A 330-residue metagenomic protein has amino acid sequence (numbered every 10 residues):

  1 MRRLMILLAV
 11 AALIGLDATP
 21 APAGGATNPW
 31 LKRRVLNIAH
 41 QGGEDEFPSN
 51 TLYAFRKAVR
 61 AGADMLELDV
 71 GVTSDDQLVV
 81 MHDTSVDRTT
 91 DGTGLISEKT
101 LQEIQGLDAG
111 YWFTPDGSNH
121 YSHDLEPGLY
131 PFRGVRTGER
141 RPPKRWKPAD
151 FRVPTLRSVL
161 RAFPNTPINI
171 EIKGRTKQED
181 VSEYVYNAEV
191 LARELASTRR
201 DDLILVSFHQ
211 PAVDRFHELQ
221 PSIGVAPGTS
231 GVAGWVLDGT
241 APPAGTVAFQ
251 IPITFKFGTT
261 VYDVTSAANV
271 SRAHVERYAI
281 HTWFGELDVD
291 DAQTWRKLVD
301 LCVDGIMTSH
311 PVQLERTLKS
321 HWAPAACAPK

Functional and structural regions predicted by a protein language model:
M1-A23: Secretory targeting and sorting signals
T19-K330: Phosphate-group recognition and catalysis centered on beta-loop-alpha active-site segments
